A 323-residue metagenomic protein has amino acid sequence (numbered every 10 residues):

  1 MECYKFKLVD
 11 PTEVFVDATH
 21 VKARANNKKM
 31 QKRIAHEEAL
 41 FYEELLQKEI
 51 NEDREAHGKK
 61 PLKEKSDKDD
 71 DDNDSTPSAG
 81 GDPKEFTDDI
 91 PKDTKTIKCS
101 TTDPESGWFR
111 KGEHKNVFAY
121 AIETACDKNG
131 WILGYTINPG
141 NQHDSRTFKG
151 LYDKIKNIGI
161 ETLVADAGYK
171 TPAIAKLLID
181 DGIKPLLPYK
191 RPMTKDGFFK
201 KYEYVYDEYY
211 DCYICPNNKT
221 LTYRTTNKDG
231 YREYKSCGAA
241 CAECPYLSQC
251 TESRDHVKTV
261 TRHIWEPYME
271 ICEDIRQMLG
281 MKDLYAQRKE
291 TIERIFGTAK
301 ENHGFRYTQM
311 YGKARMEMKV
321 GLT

Functional and structural regions predicted by a protein language model:
M1-T323: Anion-binding and metal-coordination hotspots
